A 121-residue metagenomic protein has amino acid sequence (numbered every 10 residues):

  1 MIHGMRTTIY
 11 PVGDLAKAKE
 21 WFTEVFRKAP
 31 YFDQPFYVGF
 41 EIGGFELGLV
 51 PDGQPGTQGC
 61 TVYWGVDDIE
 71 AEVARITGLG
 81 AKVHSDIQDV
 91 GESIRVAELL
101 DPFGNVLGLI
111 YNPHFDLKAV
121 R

Functional and structural regions predicted by a protein language model:
M1-K19, E46, C60-V62, P113-R121: N-terminal beta-strand motif that seeds the catalytic metal site of vicinal oxygen chelate
R6, F36, C60, S93-R95: Residue-level marker for the onset of beta-strands and adjacent loop->beta junctions in well-ordered domains
V12, I42, V66: Aromatic-flanked redox-active Cys/Sec active sites in thiol-based oxidoreductases, especially the WC-centered
K17-A18, I69-V73: Short, conserved charged micro-motifs
A18-T23, I76, G104: Conserved active-site tyrosine of GNAT-family acetyltransferases
F26-F32, K82-S85: Short secondary-structure junctions
K28-C60, V106-N112: Conserved short beta-strand elements that form part of the metal-binding/catalytic scaffold of enzyme active sites
V73, L79-R121: Vicinal oxygen chelate
